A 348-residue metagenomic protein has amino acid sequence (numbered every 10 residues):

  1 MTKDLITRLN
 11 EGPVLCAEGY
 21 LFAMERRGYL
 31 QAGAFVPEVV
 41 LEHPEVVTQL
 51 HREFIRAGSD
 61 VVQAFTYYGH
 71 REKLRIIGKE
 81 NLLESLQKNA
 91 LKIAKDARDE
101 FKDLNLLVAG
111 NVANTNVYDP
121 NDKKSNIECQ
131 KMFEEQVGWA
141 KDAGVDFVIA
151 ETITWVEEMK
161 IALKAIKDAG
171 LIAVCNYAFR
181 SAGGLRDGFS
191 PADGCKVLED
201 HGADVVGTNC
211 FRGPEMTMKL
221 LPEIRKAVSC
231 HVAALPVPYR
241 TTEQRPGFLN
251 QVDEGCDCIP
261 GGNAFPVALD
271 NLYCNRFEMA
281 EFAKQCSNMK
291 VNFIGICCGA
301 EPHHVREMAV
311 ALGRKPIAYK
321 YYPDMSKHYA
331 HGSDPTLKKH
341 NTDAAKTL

Functional and structural regions predicted by a protein language model:
M1-L348: Domain-level signal for soluble alpha/beta catalytic cores
